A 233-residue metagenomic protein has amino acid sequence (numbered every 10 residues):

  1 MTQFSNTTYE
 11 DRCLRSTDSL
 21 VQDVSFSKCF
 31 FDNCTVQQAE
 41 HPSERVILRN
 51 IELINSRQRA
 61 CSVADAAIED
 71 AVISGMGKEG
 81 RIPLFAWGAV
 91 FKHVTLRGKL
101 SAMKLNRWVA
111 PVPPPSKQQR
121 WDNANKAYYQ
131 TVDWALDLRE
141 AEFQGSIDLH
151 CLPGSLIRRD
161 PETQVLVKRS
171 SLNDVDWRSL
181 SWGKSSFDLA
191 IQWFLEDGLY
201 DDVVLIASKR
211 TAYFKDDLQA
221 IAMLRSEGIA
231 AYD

Functional and structural regions predicted by a protein language model:
M1-W177: Tandem repeat scaffolds
T163-D233: Long, ordered, amphipathic alpha-helical scaffolds
